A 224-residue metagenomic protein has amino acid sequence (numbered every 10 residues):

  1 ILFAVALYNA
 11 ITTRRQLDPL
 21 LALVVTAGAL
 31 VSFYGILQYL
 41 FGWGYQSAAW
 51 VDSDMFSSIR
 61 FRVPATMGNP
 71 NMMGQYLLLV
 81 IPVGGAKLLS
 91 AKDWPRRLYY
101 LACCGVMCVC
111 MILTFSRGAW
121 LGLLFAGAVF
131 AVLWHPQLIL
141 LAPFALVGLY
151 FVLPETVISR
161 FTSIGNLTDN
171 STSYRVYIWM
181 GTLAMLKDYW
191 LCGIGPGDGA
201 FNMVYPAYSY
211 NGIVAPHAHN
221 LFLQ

Functional and structural regions predicted by a protein language model:
I1-A6, D18-F61, A65-L133, L138-G148 (+1 more regions): Alpha-helical transmembrane segments of multi-pass inner-membrane proteins
P19-A22, A126, F130, S163-N166 (+2 more regions): Short amphipathic alpha-helical coupling elements at transmembrane boundaries
L20, F151-T156, P196-A200: A glycine-rich, aromatic-flanked flexible loop/lid motif
V157-T162: Juxtamembrane/interfacial segments flanking transmembrane helices
G165-M180, A184, D188, C192-Q224: Long extracytoplasmic/lumenal interhelical loops at the membrane interface of multi-pass membrane proteins
